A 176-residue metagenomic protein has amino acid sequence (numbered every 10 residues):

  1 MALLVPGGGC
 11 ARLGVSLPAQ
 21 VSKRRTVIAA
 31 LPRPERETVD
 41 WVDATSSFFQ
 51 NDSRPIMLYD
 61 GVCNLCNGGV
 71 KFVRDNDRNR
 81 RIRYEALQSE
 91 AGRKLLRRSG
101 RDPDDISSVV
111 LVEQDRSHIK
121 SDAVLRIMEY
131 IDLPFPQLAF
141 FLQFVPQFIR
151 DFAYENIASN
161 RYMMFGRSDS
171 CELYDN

Functional and structural regions predicted by a protein language model:
M1-K23, A29: N-terminal chloroplast transit peptides
R24-S47: Short, charged low-complexity linear segments at domain edges
A44-N76: Local sequence-structure signature of Cys/Sec-based thiol-disulfide redox active-site neighborhoods
S53, D60, R81, D105-I106: A structure-centric signal for secondary-structure junctions around beta-strands
Y59, E85-A86, Q143: Active-site-adjacent beta-strand anchor residues
R74-E85: Conserved helix-turn-beta segment immediately C-terminal to the redox Cys motif in thioredoxin-like folds
E90-N176: Thiol/selenol-based redox catalytic cores and closely related redox-interacting motifs
